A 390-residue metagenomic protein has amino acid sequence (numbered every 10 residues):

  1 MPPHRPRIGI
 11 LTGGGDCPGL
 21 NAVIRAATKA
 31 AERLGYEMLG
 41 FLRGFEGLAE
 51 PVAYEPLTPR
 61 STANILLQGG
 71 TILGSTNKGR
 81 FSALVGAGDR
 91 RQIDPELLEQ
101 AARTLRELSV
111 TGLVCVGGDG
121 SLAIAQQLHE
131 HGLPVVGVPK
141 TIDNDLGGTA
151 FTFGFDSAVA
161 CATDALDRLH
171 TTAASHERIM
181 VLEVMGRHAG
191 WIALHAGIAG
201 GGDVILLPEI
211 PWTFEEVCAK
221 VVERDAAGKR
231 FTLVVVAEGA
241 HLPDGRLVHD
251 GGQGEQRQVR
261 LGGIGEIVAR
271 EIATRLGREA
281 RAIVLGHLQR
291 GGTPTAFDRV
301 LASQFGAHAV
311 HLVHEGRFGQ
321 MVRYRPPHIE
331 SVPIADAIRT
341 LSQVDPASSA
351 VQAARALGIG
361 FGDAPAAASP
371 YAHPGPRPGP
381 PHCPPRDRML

Functional and structural regions predicted by a protein language model:
M1-G13, N21-S109, V116, G120 (+9 more regions): A cross-family phosphate/adenosyl-ligand binding-site feature
L11-T12, F41-L42, G74-S75, C115-G117 (+7 more regions): Short beta-strand segments
R25-L34, Y54-S61, Q127-G137, F153-S157 (+1 more regions): A glycine- and small-aliphatic-rich helix-loop capping segment at beta-alpha/alpha-beta transitions that lines
G35, L39-L42, L128-T152, D156-V159 (+1 more regions): Short, acidic/small-residue loops that bind anionic groups at enzyme active sites
T104, C115-G117, A123-Q127, P134 (+2 more regions): Accessory alpha-helical/coil subdomains and C-terminal extensions that flank or cap enzyme catalytic cores
R281-Q289: Glycine- and acidic-rich phosphate- and metal-coordinating loops
A302-H314: Flexible loop/turn connectors
